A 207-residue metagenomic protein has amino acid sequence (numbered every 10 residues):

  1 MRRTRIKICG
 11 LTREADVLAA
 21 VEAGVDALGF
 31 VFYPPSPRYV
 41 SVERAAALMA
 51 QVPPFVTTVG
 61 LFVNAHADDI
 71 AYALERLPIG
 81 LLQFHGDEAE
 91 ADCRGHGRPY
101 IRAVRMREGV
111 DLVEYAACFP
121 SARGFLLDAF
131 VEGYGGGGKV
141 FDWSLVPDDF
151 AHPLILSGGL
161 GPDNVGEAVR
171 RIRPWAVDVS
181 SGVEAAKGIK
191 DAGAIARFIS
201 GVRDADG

Functional and structural regions predicted by a protein language model:
M1-G207: Conserved N-terminal beta1-alpha1 strand-loop-helix module at the mouth
